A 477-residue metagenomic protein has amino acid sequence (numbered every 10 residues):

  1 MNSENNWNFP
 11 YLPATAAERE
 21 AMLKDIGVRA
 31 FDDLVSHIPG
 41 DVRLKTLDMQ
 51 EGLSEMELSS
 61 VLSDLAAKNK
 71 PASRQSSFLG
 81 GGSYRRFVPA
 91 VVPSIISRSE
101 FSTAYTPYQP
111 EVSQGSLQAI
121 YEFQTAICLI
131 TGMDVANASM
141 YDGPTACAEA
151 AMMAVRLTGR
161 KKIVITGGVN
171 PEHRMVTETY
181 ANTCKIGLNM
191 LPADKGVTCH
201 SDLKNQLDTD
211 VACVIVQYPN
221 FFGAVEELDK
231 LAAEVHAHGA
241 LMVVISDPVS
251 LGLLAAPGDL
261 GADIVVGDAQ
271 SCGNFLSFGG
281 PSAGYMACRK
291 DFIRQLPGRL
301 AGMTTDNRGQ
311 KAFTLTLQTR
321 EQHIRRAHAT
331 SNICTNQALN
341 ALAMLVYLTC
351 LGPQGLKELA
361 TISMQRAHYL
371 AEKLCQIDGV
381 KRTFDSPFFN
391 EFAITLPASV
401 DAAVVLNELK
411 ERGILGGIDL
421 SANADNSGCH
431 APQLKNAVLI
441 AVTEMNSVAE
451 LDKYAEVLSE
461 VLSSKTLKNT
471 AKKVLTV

Functional and structural regions predicted by a protein language model:
M1-L23: Charged, compositionally biased N-terminal leader segments and the immediate start of the first structured element
M1-N2, R98-P110, A126-M133, T158-G159 (+5 more regions): Gly-rich Lys/Arg/Thr-decorated short loops/hinges at beta-loop-alpha junctions or inter-strand turns that position
A14, S36-E122: N-terminal entrance/gating region of PLP-dependent enzymes' catalytic architecture
E18-K24, T125, N426-V477: PLP-dependent enzyme catalytic core of the Aspartate aminotransferase-like
Y108-V112, S116, C128-A148: Short loop-beta-helix segment that forms the pyridoxal 5′-phosphate
T145-T314, G379, I394, A403-L409 (+4 more regions): Conserved PLP-enzyme active-site core in the AAT-like
C272-D378, R382-D385: Active-site C-terminal subdomain of aminotransferase-like
Q354-Y454: Conserved C-terminal alpha-helix-loop-beta "cap" of PLP-dependent enzymes that closes/shapes the active-site mouth
